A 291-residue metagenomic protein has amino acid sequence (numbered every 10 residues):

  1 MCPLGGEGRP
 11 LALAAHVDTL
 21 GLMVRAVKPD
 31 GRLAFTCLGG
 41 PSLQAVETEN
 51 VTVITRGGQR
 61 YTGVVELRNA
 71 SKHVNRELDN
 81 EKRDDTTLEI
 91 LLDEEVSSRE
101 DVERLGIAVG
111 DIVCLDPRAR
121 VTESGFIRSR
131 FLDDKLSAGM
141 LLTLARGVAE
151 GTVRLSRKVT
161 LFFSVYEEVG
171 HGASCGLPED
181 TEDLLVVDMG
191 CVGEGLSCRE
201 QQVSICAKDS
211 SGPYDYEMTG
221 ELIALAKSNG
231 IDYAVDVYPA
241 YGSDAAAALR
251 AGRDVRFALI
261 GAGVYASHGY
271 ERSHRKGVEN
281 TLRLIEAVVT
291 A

Functional and structural regions predicted by a protein language model:
M1-A291: N-terminal hydrophobic/helix-forming segments and targeting peptides
